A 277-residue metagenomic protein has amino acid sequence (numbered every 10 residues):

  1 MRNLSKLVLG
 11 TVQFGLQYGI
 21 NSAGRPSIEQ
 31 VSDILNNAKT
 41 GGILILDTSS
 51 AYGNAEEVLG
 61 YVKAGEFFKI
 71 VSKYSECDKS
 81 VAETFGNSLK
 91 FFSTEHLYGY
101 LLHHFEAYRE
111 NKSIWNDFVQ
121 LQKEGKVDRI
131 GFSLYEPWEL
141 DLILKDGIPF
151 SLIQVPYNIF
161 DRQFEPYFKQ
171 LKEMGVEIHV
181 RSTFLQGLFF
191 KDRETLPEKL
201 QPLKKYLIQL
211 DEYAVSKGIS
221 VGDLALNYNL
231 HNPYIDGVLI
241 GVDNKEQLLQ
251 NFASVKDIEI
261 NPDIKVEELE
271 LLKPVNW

Functional and structural regions predicted by a protein language model:
M1-F68: N-terminal binding-site loop/beta-alpha segment at the start of enzyme catalytic domains that lines or forms
N3, L59-F67, G86-E95, Q120-Q122 (+2 more regions): Acidic (Asp/Glu)-rich catalytic clusters
A23-N37, D78-S93, E136-I143, A225: Short, acidic/polar
T40-I43, T94-L97, V127, F150 (+1 more regions): A structural motif
D47-E57, S75-V81, A107-E110, N158-Q163: Acidic-and-aromatic substrate-binding clefts and catalytic sites of carbohydrate-active enzymes
E66-K79, G99-H104: A short, structured active-site edge motif that brings together acidic residues
L89-Y108: Active-site groove signature of glycoside hydrolases
F105-L272, N276-W277: Beta/alpha (TIM)-barrel catalytic core signal, keyed to glycine-rich beta->alpha loops juxtaposed to Asp/Glu that bind
